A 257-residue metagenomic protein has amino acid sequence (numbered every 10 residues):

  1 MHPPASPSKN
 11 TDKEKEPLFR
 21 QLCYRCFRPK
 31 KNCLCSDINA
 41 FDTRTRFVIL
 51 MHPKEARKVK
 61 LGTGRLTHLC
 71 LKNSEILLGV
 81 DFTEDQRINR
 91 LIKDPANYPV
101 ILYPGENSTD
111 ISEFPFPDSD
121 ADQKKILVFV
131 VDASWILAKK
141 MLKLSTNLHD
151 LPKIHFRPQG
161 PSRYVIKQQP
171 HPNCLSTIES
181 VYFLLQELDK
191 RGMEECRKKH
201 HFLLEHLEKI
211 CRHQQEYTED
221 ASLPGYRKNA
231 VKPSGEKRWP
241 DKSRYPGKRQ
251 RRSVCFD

Functional and structural regions predicted by a protein language model:
M1-E16: Short Cys/His-rich Zn2+-coordinating modules
F19, P29, T43: Short metal-coordination and nucleic-acid-contact micro-motifs, chiefly zinc-binding Cys/His arrays
C23-C26: Short cysteine-rich clusters marking metal-coordination/redox-active sites
R28-K31, C35: Short Cys/His-rich local motifs and their 1-3 flanking residues in nucleic-acid-associated proteins and small
D37-G62: Short microdomains enriched in Cys/His and/or Lys/Arg
K72-K143, N147: S-adenosyl-L-methionine/SAH cofactor-binding core of RNA-modifying enzymes
L127, W135-D257: C-terminal folded domains that constitute the principal catalytic or ligand-binding module of multi-domain proteins
